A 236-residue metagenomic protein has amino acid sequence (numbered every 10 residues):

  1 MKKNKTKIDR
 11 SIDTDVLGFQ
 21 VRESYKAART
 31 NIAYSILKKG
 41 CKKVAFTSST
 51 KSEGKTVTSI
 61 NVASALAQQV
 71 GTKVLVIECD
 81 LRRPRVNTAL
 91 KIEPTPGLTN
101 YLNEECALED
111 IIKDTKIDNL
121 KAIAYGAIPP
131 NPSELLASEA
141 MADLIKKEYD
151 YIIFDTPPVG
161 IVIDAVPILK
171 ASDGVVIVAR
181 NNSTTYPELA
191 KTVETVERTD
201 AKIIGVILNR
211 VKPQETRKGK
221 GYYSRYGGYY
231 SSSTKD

Functional and structural regions predicted by a protein language model:
M1-D9, A190-D236: Hydrophobic micro-sites
K2-E23, T30, L37, S48-K51 (+3 more regions): P-loop/Walker-type NTP enzyme "switch/lid" segment
G40-V44: Pre-Walker A (Motif I) flank of P-loop NTPase domains
K55: Conserved lysine of the Walker
T58, V62: Hydrophobic positions on the alpha1 helix immediately C-terminal to the Walker A/P-loop
I153-F154, L208: Hydrophobic residues in beta-strands of the RecA-like P-loop NTPase core, especially within AAA+ ATPase
I161-N182: Inter-motif core of Ras-like GTPase G domains
